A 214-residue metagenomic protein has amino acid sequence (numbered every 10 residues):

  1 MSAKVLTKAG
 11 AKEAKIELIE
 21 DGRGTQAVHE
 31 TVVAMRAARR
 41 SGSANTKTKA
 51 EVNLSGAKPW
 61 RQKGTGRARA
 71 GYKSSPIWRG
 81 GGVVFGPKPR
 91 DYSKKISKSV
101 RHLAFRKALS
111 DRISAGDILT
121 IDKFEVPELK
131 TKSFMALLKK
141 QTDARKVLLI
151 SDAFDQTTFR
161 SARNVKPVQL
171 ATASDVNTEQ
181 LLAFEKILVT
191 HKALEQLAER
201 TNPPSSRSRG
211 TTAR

Functional and structural regions predicted by a protein language model:
M1-S41, G86-R214: Extended polybasic, low-complexity segments that bind anionic RNA or targeting/receptor surfaces
H29-W60, T65: Internal glycine-rich flexible loops
E51-F85: Glycine/serine-rich anion-binding loops at beta->alpha junctions that coordinate negatively charged ligand groups
